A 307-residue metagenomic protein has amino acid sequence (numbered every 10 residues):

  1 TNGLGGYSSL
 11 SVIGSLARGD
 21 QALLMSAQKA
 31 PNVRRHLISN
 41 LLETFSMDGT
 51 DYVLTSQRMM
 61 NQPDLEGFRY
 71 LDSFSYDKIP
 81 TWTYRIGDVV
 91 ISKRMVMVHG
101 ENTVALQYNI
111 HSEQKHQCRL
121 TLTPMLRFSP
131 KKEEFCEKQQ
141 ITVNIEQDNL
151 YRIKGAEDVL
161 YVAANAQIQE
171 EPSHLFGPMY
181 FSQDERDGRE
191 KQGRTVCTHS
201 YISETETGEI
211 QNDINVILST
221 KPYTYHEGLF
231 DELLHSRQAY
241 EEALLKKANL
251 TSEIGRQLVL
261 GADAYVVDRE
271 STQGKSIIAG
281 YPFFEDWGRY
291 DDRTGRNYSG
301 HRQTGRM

Functional and structural regions predicted by a protein language model:
T1-L250, T304-M307: Terminal accessory carbohydrate-recognition/targeting modules of carbohydrate-active enzymes
S39, K78, Q167, S252 (+3 more regions): Generic hydrophobic-segment detector
V53, V98, R127-P130, V266 (+2 more regions): Generic, ordered loop/turn and secondary-structure boundary motif
K93, C197-I202, K275-D291: Solvent-exposed loop and edge beta-strand segments that line ligand/cofactor-binding and catalytic clefts
Y240-G280: Conserved oxyanion/phosphate-binding beta-strand-loop segments in alpha/beta enzyme cores
P282-M307: Alpha-helical support elements that line or immediately flank enzyme active sites and cofactor-binding pockets
